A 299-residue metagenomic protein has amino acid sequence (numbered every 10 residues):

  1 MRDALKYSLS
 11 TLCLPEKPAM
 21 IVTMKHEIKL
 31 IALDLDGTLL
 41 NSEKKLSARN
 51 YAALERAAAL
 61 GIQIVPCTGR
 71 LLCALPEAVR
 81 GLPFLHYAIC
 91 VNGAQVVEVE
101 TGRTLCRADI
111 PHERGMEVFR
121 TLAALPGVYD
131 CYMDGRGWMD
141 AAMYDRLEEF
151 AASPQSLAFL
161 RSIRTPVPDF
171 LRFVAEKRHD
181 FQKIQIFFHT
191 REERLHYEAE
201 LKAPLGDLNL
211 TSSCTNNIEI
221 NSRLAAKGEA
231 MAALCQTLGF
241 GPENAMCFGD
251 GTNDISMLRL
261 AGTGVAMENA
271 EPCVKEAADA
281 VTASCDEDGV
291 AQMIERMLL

Functional and structural regions predicted by a protein language model:
R2-L33, F240: Non-catalytic pre-domain segments flanking phosphatase-related domains
K25-L30, N41, L46-S47, A203 (+1 more regions): Mg2+-dependent phosphoryl-transfer enzymes with acidic/Ser/Thr/Gly-rich catalytic loops
K44-L60, R107-R114, V167-F170, S222-Q236 (+1 more regions): Short, acidic loop-to-helix structural element flanking the phosphoryl-transfer center in phosphate-processing enzymes
A48-A152: Active-site phosphate-binding/coordination module
G61-V65, F84-H86, K183, E243-N244 (+2 more regions): Short active-site oxyanion
L75-V79, Y197, L201, V274 (+1 more regions): Hydrophobic packing residues within well-ordered alpha-helices of enzyme cores
L82-F84, V91-N92, E100, P204-G206 (+2 more regions): Short, structured coil segments at secondary-structure junctions
T121, L125, Y132-F248, T252: Conserved acidic, metal-coordinating active-site core of Asp-based, Mg2+-dependent phosphoryl-transfer enzymes
